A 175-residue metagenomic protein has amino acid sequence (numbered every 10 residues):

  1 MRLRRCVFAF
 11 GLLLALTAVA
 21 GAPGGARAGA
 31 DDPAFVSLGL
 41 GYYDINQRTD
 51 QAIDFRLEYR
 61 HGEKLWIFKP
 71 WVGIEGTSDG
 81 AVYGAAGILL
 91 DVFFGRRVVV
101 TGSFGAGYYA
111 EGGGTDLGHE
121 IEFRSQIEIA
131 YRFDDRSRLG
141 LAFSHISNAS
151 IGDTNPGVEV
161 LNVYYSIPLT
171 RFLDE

Functional and structural regions predicted by a protein language model:
M1-D31, T170-E175: Cleavable N-terminal export/targeting peptides
A34-V36, K64-K69, R96-V100, D135-L141 (+1 more regions): Repeated loop/turn-to-beta-strand initiation elements of outer-membrane beta-barrel proteins
F35-D44, I67-S78, V100-A110, L141-S147: Transmembrane beta-strand segments that form the barrel wall of outer-membrane beta-barrel proteins
Y43-I53, I74-A85, R96, G112-E120 (+1 more regions): Solvent-exposed loop/turn segments connecting transmembrane beta-strands in outer-membrane beta-barrel proteins
I53, P156-E175: Outer-membrane beta-barrel "beta-signal"
F55-Y59, A86-I88, I127, V163: Membrane-embedded beta-strands of outer-membrane beta-barrel proteins, especially the hydrophobic/small aromatic
Y59-E63, L90-V92, Y131, H145 (+1 more regions): Residue-level signature of outer-membrane beta-barrel architecture
V99-E128: Mid-chain, well-packed structural core segment of small domains
